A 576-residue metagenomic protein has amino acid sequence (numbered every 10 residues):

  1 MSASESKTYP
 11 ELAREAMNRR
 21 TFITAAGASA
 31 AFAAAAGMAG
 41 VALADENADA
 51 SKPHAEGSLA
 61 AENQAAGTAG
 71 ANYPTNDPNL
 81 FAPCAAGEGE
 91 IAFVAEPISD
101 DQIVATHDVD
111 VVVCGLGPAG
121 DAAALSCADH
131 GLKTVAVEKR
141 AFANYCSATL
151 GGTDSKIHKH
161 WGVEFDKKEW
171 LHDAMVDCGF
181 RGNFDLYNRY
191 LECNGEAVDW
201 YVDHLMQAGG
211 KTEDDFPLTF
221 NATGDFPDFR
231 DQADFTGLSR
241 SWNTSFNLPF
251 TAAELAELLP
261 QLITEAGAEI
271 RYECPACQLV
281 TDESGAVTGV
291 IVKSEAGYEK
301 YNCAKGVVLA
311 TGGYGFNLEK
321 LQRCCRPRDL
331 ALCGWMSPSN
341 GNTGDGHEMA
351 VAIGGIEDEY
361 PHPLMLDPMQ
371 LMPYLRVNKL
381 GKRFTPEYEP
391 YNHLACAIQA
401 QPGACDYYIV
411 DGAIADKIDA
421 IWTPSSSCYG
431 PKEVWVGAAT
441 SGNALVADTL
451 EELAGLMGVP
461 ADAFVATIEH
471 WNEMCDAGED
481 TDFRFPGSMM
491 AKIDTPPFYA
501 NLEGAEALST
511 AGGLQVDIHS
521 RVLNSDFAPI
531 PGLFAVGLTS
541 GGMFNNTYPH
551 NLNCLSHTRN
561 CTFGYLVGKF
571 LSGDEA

Functional and structural regions predicted by a protein language model:
M1-N18: N-terminal secretory signal peptides
P74, Q278, A463-T547: A glycine-rich dinucleotide-binding beta-alpha-beta segment and adjacent secondary-structure elements that constitute
N76, E192-Y298, L318-E319, I468 (+1 more regions): Conserved redox-cofactor binding core of oxidoreductases
I103-G117: Beta1/beta-strand and adjacent pyrophosphate-binding region of the FAD-binding site in flavoprotein oxidoreductases
H107-V109, G297-G306: Core beta-strand elements of the Rossmann-like FAD/NAD(P) dinucleotide-binding domain in flavoenzyme oxidoreductases
D129-S147: Glycine-rich FAD pyrophosphate-binding loop
N302-L364, N551-N553, H557-L566: Glycine-rich loop(s) and the adjacent beta-strand/alpha-helix scaffold that form part
H347-M349, I353-V459: An anion/pyrophosphate-binding glycine-rich loop and adjacent beta-alpha core in soluble alpha-beta enzymes
